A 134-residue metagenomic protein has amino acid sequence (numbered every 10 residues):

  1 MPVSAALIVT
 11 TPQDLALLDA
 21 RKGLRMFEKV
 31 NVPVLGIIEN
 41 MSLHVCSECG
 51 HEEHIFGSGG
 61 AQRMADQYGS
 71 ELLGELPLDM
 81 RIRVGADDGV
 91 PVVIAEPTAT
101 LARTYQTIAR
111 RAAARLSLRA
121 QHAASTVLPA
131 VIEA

Functional and structural regions predicted by a protein language model:
M1-D88: Conserved catalytic-core segment of NTP-binding enzymes
V3, I94-A95, I132-A134: Short, charged low-complexity intrinsically disordered segments located at boundaries of structured domains
E52, V90, A124-L128: Generic structural motif recognizing short loop/turn segments at the entrances and edges of beta-strands
D88-R103: C-terminal boundary of histidine-terminating zinc-finger modules
T107-R111, Q121-A134: A short, charged, Gly/Pro-tolerant segment at domain boundaries
A114-R115: Generic C-terminus detector
